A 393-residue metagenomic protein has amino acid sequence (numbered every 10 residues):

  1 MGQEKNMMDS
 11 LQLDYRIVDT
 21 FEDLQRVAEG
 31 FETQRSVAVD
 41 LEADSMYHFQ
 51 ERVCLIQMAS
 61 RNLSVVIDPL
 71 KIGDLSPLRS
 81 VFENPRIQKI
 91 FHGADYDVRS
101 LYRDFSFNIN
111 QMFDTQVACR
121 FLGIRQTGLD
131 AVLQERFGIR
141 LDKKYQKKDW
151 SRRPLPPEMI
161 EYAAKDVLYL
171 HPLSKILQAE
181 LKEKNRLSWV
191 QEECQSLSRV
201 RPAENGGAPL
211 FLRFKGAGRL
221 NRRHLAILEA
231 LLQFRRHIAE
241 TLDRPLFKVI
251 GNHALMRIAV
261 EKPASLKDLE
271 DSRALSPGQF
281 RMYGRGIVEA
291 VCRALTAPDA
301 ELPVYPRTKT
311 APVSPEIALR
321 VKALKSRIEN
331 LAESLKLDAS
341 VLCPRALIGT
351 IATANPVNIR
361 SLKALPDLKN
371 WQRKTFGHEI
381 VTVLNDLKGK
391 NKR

Functional and structural regions predicted by a protein language model:
M1-V37, L41: N-terminal accessory regions of nucleic-acid-interacting proteins
S10, I17, Q57, N62-H171 (+2 more regions): Active-site-proximal helix-loop-helix substrate-binding element of RNase H-like nuclease domains
T20, G93-A94, G251, P344: Helix N-cap/beta->alpha junction signal
A38, Y47, C54-M58: Non-catalytic, usually N-terminal nucleic-acid engagement modules in DNA/RNA processing proteins
L41, H92-G93, L362: Flexible glycine-rich surface loops and low-complexity tracts that mediate binding to linear polymers
E42-M46, A274-S276: Short beta-turn/strand-loop junction motif enriched in small, turn-promoting residues
Q50-R52, N355: A short, glycine/Asx- and small/polar-enriched loop/turn that sits immediately N-terminal to a beta-strand
P157, V167, L173-R393: Accessory DNA-binding and partner-docking regions appended to nucleic-acid-acting proteins, especially the terminal
